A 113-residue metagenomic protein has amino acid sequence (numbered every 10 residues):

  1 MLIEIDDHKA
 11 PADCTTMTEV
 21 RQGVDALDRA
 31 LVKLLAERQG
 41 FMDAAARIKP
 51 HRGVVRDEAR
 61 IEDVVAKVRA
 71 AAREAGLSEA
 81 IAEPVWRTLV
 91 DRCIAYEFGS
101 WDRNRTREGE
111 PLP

Functional and structural regions predicted by a protein language model:
M1-P113: Domain-level signature for soluble enzymes in the chorismate/prephenate branch of the shikimate pathway
